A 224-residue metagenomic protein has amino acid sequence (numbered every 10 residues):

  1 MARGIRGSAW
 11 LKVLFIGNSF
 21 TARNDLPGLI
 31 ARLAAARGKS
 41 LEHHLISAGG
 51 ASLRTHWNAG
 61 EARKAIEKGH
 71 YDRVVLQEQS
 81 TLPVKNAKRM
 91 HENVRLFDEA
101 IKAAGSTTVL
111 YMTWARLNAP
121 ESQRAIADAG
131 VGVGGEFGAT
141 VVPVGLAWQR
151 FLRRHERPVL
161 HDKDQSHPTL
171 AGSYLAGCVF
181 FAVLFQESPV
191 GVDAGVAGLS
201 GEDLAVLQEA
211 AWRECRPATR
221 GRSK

Functional and structural regions predicted by a protein language model:
M1-R6: Polybasic, low-complexity, intrinsically disordered segments
G7-L11: A short, charged/proline- and glycine-enriched loop that marks the coil->beta-strand transition at the N-terminal
K12-L14, F20-R95, K102: Conserved SGNH/GDSL esterase-like catalytic core that processes O-acyl groups on lipids and polysaccharides
E61, A125, A129, D203-V206 (+1 more regions): Exposed alpha-helical structural elements
R63-Y174, C178-D193: Alpha-helical cap/lid subdomain in secreted, periplasmic, or secretory-pathway luminal O-acyl-processing enzymes
H167, G177-K224: Conserved catalytic region of serine esterases and O-acyltransferases that act on ester linkages in lipids
